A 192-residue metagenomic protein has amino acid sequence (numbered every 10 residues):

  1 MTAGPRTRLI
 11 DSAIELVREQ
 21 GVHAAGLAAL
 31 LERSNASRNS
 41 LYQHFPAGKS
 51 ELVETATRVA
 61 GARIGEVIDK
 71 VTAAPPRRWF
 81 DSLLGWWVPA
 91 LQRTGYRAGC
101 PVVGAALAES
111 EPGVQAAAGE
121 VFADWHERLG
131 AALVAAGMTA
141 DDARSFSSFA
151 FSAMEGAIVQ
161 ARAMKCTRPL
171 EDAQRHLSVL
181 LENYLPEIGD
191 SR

Functional and structural regions predicted by a protein language model:
R8, S12, L16-T55: Helix-turn-helix
L9-V17, W87, L129, M154: Short hydrophobic clusters on alpha-helical segments that form packing/core surfaces in small helical domains
T57-R63: Short, basic, alpha-helical segments at the C-terminal edge of helix-turn-helix-like DNA-binding modules
V67-A98, S147-A150: Hydrophobic alpha-helical connector segments
P89-Q92, P101-E111, A132: Helix-loop "lid/cap" segments that line or gate small-molecule binding pockets
A98-V103, D141-Q160, D172, H176-L180: Hydrophobic alpha-helical segments that form the core of small-molecule binding pockets and/or dimer interfaces
A108, F151-R168, E182-G189: Amphipathic C-terminal alpha-helical segment
E111-P112, A123-S147, Y184-D190: Hydrophobic alpha-helical bundle segments that form small-molecule/ligand-binding pockets
